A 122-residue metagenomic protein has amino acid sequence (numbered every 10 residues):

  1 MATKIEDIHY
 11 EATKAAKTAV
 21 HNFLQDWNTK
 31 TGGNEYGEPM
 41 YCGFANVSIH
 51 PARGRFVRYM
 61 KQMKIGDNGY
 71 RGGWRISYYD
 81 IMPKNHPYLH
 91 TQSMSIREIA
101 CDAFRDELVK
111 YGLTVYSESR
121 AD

Functional and structural regions predicted by a protein language model:
M1-G66: N-terminal leader/targeting segments
A2-I5, G73, G112: Low-complexity, intrinsically disordered short peptide segments enriched in small/polar/basic residues
E38-G54, D67-Q92: Short glycine-rich, basic-tinged beta-strand/loop micro-motifs
Y78-D122: Short, compact, well-ordered microdomains
